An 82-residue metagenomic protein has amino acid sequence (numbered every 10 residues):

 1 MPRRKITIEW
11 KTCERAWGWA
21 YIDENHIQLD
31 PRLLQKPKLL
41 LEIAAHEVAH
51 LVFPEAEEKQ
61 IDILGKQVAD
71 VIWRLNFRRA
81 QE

Functional and structural regions predicted by a protein language model:
M1, F77-E82: Short intrinsically disordered terminal tails
M1-K38, P54, E58-I72: Active-site scaffold of zinc-dependent metalloenzymes
K5, L51, R79-A80: Positively charged, low-complexity intrinsically disordered regions
E42-L51: Active-site recognition of the HExxH zinc-binding catalytic motif
